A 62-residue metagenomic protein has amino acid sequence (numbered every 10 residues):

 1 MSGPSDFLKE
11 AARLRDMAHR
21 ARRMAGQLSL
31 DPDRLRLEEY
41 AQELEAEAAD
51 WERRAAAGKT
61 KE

Functional and structural regions predicted by a protein language model:
M1-E62: Long, non-catalytic architectural segments outside compact domain cores
